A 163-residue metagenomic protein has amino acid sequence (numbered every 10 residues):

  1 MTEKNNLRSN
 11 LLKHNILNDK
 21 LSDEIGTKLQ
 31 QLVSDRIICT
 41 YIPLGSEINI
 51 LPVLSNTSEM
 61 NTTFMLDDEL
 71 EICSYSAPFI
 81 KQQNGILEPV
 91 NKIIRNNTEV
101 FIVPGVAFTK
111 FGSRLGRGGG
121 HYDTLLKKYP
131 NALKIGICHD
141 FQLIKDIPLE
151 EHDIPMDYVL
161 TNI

Functional and structural regions predicted by a protein language model:
M1-K92, N96: N-terminal active-site beta-alpha-beta segment that forms phosphate/nucleotide-binding and substrate-recognition loops
E71-I163: Conserved phosphate- and dinucleotide-binding cores of soluble alpha/beta proteins, encompassing both enzyme active
